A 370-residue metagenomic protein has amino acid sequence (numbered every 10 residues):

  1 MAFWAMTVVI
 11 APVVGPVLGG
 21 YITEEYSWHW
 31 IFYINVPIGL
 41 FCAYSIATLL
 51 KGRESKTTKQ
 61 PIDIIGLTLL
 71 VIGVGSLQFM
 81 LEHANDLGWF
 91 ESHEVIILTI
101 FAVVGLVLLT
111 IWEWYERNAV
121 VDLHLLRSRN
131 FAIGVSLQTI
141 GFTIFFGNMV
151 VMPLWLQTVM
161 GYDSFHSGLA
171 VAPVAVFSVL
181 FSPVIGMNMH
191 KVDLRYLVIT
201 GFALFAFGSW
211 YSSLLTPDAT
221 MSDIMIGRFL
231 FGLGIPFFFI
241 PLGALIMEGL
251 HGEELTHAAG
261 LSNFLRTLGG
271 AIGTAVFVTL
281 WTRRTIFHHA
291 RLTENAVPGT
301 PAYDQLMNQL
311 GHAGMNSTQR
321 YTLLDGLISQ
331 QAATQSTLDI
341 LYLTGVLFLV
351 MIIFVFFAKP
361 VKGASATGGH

Functional and structural regions predicted by a protein language model:
A2-A5, Y26-C42, I65-L67, Q78-F79 (+2 more regions): Transmembrane core module of solute transporters
V9, V13, V71, V176-L180 (+2 more regions): Hydrophobic/small/kink-forming positions within alpha-helical transmembrane segments of polytopic membrane proteins
I10-G20, E24-E25, I224-D304: Small-residue-rich alpha-helical segments with characteristic i,i+4
P16, S182-G186, V355: Conserved kink/hinge residues within transmembrane alpha-helices of Major Facilitator Superfamily
F41, R266-P360, A366-H370: Hydrophobic transmembrane architecture of multi-pass small-molecule transporters
Y44-P61, I111-V120, P217, F287 (+1 more regions): Helix-loop junctions on the cytosolic side of multi-pass membrane transporters, especially the intracellular loop
H83-W89: Short, hydrophobic transmembrane alpha-helix segments
